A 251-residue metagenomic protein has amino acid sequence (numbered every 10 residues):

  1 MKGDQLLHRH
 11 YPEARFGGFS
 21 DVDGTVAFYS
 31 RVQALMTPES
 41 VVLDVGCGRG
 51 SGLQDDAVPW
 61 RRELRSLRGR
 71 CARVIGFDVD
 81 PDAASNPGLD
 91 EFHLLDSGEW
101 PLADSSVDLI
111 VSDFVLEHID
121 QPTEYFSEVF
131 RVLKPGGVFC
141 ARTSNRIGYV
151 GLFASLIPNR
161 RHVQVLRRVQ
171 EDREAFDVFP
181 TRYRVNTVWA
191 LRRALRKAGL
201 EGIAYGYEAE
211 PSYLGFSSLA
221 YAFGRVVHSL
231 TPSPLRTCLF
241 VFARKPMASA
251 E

Functional and structural regions predicted by a protein language model:
K2-Q33: Class I SAM-dependent methyltransferase Rossmann-like catalytic core, especially the SAM/SAH-binding loop
G3-H10, T123-E128, V132-K134, V138-M247: S-adenosyl-L-methionine-dependent methyltransferase catalytic module, highlighting the catalytic core
F16-F19, S51, D177-F179: Short, contiguous strand/loop micro-motifs
S20-F28, P59, Q121, Y183-T187 (+1 more regions): Soluble or luminal CAZymes and related metallo-dependent hydrolases
D23-V26, A57-V58, E91-F92, A222-R225: Short gly/ser/thr-rich secondary-structure transition/capping motifs
Y29-V32, E63-L64, H228-S229: Short secondary-structure capping/turn segments at boundaries of alpha-helices and beta-strands
L35-L152, F240-P246: Conserved SAM-binding loop
A250-E251: Flexible, glycine-/basic-rich loop-and-beta segments that form/coincide with the SAM-dependent methyltransferase
